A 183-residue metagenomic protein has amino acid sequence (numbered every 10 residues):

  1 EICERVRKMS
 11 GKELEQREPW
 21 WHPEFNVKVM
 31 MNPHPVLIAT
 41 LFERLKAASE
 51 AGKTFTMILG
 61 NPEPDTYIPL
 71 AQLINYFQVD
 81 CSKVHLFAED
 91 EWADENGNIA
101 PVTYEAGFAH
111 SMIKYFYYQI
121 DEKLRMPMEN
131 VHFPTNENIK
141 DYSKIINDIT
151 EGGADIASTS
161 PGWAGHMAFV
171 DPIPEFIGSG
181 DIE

Functional and structural regions predicted by a protein language model:
C3-F25, H34-P35, V79-S158: Ligand-binding beta-strand-loop-alpha-helix segment within the catalytic cores of soluble metabolic enzymes
K28-V29, V36-E43: PLP-dependent amino-acid enzyme catalytic core
T40-K53: Glycine-rich phosphate/diphosphate-binding loops that line cofactor/substrate pockets in enzymes
T54-G60, D155-S158: Short glycine-rich phosphate-binding loop at a beta-alpha junction
M57-Y67, N138, G162-H166: Gly/Ser/Thr-rich loops at beta-strand to alpha-helix junctions that form or flank small-molecule/cofactor-binding
T66-D80: Histidine-anchored nucleotide/phosphate-binding helix
D155-D171: Active-site microenvironments of hydrolase-like enzyme catalytic domains
A168-E183: Class I SAM-dependent methyltransferase SAM-binding "motif I" and its flanking Rossmann-like core
